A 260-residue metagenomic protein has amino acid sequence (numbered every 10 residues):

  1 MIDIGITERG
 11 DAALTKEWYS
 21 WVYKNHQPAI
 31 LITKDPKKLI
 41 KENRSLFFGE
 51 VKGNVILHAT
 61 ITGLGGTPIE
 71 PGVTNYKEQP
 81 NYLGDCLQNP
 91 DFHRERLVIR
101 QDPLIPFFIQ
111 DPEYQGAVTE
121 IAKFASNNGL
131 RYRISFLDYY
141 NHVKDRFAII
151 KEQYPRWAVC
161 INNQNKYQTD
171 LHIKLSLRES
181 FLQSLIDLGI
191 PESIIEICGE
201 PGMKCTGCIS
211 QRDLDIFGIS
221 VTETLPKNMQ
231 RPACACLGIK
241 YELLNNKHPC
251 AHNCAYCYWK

Functional and structural regions predicted by a protein language model:
M1-K174, R178: Conserved AdoMet/S-adenosylmethionine-binding subsite of the radical SAM
D91, S210-D215, N246-P249: Generic detector of ordered secondary-structure context
A122-Y132, L185-G199, C254: Internal hydrophobic scaffold segments of catalytic domains
H142-Y241: A conserved mid-domain beta-alpha-beta active-site/ligand-binding segment of alpha/beta enzyme cores
G207, Y241-K260: Local cysteine-cluster metal-coordination motifs and their immediate loop/turn environment, predominantly Fe-S cluster
